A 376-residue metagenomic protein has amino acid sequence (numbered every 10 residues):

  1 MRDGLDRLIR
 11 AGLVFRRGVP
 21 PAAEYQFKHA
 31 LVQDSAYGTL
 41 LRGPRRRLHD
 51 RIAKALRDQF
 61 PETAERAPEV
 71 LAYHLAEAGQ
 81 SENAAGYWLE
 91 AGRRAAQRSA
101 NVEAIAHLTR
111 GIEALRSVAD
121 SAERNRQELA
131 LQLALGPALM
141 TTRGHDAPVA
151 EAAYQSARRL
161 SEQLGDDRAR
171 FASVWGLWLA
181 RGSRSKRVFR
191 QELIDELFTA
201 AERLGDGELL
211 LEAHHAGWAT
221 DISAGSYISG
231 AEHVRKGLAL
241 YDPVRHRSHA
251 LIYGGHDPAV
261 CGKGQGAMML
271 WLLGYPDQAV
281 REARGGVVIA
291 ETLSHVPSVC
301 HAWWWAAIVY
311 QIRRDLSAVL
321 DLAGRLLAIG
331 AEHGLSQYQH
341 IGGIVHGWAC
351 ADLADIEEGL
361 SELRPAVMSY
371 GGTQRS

Functional and structural regions predicted by a protein language model:
M1-A106, R110-V118, L160: Short secondary-structure boundary elements
L5, A53, L75, W88-L89 (+17 more regions): Inward-facing hydrophobic residues that define packing positions of alpha-helical scaffold repeats
T39-G43, V118-D120, R143, R184 (+1 more regions): Short, polar/flexible loop-turn hinges at active-site or ligand-entry regions and domain interfaces
Q59, A78, S117-V118, T142 (+2 more regions): Glycine-centered coil turns and helix-coil junctions that link the paired helices within alpha-helical repeat units
Q59, T63-R66, G79, S99 (+8 more regions): Structural signature of alpha-solenoid helical repeat scaffolds
T63-R66, V70, N83, E103 (+9 more regions): Structural signature of alpha-solenoid helical repeat junctions
S81-G176: Flexible inter-repeat linkers and adjacent short helices within tandem amphipathic alpha-helical repeat scaffolds
R170-S376: Extended non-membrane alpha-helical scaffolds
